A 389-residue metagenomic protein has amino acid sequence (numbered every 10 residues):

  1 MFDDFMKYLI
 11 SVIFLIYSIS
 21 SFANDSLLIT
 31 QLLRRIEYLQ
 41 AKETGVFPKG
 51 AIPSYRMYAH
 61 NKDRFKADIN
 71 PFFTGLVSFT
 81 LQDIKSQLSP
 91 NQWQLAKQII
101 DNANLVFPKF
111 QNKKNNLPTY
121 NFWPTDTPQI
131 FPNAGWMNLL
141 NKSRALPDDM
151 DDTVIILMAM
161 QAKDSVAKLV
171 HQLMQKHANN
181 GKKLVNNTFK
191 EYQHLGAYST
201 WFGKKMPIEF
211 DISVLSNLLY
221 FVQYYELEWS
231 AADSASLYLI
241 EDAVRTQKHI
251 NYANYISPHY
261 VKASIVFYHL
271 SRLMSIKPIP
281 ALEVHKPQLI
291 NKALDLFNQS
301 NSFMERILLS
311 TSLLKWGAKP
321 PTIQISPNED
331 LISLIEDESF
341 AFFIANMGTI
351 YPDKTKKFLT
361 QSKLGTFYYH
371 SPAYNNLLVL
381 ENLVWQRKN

Functional and structural regions predicted by a protein language model:
F2-L9: Positively charged n-region of N-terminal signal peptides that target proteins for export
I10-L15: Hydrophobic helical h-region of N-terminal Sec-dependent signal peptides in bacterial secretory/periplasmic proteins
S18-I19: N-terminal signal peptide c-region/cleavage motif recognized by signal peptidases
L27, Y55-Q92, N112-V166, K190-A235 (+3 more regions): An alpha-helical repeat/solenoid feature that recognizes helix-turn-helix modules
L33-I52, S86-W136, A178-F189: Helix-terminus loop motifs that line ligand-binding clefts
N102, Q172-K176, S199-W201, Y238-Q247 (+1 more regions): Alpha-helical solenoid scaffolds in eukaryotic proteins
T153, K168-N186: Long, hydrophobic, well-ordered secondary-structure blocks that form the structural core and pocket-lining surfaces
